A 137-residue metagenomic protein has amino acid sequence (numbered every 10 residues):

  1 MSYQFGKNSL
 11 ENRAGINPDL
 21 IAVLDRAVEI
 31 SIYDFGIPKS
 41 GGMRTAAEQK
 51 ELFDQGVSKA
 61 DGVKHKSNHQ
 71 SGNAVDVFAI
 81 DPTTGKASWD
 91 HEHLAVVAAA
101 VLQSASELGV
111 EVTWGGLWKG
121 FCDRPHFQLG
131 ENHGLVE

Functional and structural regions predicted by a protein language model:
M1-S40: Active-site acidic/histidine clusters and adjacent loop/turn architecture that either coordinate catalytic ions
R13-I16, E48-F53, L94: Charged, low-complexity, helix-prone segments enriched in Lys/Glu/Asp/Gln
D25-K59, E107, G115: Extended, low-complexity, intrinsically disordered C-terminal regulatory tails of eukaryotic serine/threonine kinases
G62-E137: Catalytic cores and adjacent binding grooves of peptidoglycan-active enzymes
